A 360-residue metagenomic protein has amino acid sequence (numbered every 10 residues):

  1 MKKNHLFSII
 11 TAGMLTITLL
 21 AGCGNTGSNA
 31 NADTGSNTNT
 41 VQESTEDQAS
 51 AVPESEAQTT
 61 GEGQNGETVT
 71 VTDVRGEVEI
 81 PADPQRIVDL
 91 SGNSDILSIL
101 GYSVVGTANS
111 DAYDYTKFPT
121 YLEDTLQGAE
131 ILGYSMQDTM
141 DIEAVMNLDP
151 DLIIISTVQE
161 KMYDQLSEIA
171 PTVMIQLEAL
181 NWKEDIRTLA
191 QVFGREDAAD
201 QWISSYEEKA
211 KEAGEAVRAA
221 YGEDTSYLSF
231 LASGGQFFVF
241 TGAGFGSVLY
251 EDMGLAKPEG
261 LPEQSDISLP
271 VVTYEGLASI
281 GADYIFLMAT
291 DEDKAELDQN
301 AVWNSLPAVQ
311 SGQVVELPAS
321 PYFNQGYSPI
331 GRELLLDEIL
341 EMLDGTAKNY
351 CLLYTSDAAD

Functional and structural regions predicted by a protein language model:
K2-T11, G22-D95, A198-L228, A289-K294 (+3 more regions): Bacterial Sec-exported substrate-binding components of ABC uptake systems
A12-T18: Bacterial N-terminal signal peptides
L90-A144: A short, structured surface patch at a secondary-structure boundary
A112-T116, Q159-K161, Q176-T188, T225-V248 (+1 more regions): Extracytoplasmic ligand-binding site segments that recognize negatively charged/polar headgroups
Y134-I142, Q264-Y274: Short helix-initiation/N-cap motifs at beta->coil->alpha
D149-I153, A282: Proline-aspartate-enriched helix->loop->beta-strand connector
D164, I280-S356: Structured C-terminal subdomain patch of bacterial secreted/periplasmic proteins
V239-S268: Alpha-helical, coiled-coil/dimerization segments enriched in small aliphatic residues
